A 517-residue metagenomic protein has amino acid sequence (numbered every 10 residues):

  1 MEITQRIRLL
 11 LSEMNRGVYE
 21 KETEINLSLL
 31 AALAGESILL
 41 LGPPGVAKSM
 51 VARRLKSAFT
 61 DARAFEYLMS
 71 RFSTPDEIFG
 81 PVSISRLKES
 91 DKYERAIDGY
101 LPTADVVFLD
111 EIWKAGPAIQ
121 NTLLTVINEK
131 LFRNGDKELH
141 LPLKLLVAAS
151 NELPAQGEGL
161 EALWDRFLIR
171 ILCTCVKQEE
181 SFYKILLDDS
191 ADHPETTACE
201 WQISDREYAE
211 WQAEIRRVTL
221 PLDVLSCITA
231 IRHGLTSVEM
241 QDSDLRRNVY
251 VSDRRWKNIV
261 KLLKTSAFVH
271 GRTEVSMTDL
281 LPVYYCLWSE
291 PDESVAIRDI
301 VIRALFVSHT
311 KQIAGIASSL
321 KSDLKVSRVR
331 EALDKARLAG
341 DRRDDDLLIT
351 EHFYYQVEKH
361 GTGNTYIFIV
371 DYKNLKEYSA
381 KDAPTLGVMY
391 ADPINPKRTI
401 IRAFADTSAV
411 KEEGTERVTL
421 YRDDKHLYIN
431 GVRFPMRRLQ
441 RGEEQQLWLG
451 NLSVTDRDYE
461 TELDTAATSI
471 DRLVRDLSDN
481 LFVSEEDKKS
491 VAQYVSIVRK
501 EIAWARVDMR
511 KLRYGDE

Functional and structural regions predicted by a protein language model:
M1-T4, G17-V18, I171-D244, R272-T273: Conserved C-terminal "switch" segment of AAA+ ATPases
E2-P43: Pre-Walker A (pre-P-loop) alpha-helix and adjacent loop at the N terminus of AAA/AAA+ ATPase modules, a conserved
E20, S28, L40, S49 (+7 more regions): Conserved RecA-like P-loop NTPase ATPase core
L27-L30, I84-V107: Conserved alpha-helical scaffold flanking the Walker A/P-loop in AAA+ ATPase domains
L29-R71: Walker A/P-loop
S85-S90, V106-I119, T125-Q202, Q212: Canonical AAA+ ATPase core
R217-T219, G234-S308: C-terminal helical "lid" subdomain and adjoining coupling/linker elements of P-loop NTPases
V295-E517: Terminal-proximal interaction/regulatory segments of ATP-powered molecular machines
